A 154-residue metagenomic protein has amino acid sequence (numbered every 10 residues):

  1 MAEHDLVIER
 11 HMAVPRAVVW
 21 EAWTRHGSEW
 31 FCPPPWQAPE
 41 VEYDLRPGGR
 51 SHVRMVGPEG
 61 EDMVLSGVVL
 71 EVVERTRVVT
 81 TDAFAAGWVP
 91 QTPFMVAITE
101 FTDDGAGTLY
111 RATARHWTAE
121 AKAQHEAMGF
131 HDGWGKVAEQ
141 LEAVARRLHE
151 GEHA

Functional and structural regions predicted by a protein language model:
M1-A38: Hydrophobic ligand-binding cavity/cleft-lining segments
P15-A17, G107, H131: Residues at or immediately preceding the N-termini of alpha-helices
V19, G27, S51-V53, V69 (+4 more regions): Hydrophobic pocket/interface hotspot
W23, F31, D82, A138 (+1 more regions): Short, flexible helix/strand-to-coil boundary loops that buttress conserved ligand/catalytic motifs in alpha/beta
F31-C32, P39-P47, H52, G57-G105: Hydrophobic-ligand binding "helix-grip"
A83-G87, T113-E120: Short, solvent-exposed aromatic-acidic interface loops
W117-A154: A conserved amphipathic terminal alpha-helix motif
